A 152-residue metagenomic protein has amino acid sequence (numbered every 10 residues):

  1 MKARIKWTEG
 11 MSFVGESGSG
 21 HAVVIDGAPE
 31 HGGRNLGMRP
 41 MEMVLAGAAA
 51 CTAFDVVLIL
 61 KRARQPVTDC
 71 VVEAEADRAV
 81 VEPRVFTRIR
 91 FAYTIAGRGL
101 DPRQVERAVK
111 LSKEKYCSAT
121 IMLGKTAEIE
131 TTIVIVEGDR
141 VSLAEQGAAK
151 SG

Functional and structural regions predicted by a protein language model:
M1-A46, V57-G152: Extended beta-strand/beta-hairpin segments
